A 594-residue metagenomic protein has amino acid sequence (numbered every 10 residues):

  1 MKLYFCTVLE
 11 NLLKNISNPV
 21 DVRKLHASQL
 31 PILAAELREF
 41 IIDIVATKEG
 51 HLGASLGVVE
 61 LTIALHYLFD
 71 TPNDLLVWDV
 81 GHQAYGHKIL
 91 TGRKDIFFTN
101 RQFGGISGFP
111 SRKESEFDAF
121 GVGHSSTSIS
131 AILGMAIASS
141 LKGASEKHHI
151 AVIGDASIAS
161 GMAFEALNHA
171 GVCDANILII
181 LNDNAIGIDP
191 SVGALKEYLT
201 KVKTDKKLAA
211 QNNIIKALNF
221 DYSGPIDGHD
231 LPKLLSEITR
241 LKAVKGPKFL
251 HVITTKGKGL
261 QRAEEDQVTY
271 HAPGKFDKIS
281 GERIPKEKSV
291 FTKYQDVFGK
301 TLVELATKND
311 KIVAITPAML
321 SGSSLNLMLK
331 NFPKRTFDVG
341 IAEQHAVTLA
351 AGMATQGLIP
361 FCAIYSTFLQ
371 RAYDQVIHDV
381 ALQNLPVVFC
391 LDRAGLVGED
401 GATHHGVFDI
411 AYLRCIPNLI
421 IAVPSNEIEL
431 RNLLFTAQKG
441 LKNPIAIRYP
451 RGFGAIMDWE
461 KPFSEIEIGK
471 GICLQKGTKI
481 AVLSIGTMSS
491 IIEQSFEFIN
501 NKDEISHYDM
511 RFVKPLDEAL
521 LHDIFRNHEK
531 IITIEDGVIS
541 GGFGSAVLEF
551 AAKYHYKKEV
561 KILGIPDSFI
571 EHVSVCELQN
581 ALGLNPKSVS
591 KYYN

Functional and structural regions predicted by a protein language model:
T7-I89, K216, D227-L231, K248-H251: N-terminal amphipathic, basic-rich helices that act as targeting or association modules
E39-A46, S107-V122, A144-I150, N326-G340 (+3 more regions): Glycine/charged-rich beta-loop-alpha catalytic/anionic-binding loops adjacent to active sites
E49-V58, W78-H82, P110-I129, I153-S157 (+7 more regions): Active-site nucleophile and cofactor-binding loops and adjacent substrate-binding regions of central metabolic enzymes
H51-C173, Y294, I312, T316-P317 (+1 more regions): Cofactor-binding active-site loop characterized by glycine-rich and histidine/acidic residues
I96-I106, V172-I186, A381-R393: A glycine-rich helix N-cap at a beta->alpha junction
D118-D277, E282-F291, Q295-K300, L419-H528: Glycine-rich ThDP/TPP pyrophosphate-binding loop and its adjacent helix/strand module within ThDP-dependent enzymes
L260-L369, Q375-L385, T478, L483-G486: Non-catalytic terminal/interface segments that mediate subunit docking, oligomerization, and allosteric communication
R283-E287, G398-D400, L419-I420, V538 (+1 more regions): Peripheral docking tails and interdomain loops at the edges of cofactor- or intermediate-handling domains
